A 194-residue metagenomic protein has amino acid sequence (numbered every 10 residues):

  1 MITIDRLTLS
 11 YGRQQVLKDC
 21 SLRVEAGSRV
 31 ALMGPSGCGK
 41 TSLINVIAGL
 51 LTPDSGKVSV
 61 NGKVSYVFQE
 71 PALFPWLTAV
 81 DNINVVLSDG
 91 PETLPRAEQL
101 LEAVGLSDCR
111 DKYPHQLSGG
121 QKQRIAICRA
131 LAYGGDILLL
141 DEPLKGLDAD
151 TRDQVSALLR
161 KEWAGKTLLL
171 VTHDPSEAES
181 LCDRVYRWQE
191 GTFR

Functional and structural regions predicted by a protein language model:
M33-P35: The feature captures the beta-strand-to-loop junction immediately N-terminal to the Walker
A48: Helix-to-loop junction immediately C-terminal to a conserved catalytic motif
L94-C109, L159: Conserved ABC ATPase "signature" region
Y113-L117, Q121: Conserved ABC ATPase signature
A132-D136: A short, proline-enriched helix->beta-strand linker immediately N-terminal to the Walker B motif in ABC-type P-loop
L138-E142: Catalytic Walker B motif of ABC-type/P-loop ATPase nucleotide-binding domains
A149-T151: Helix N-cap at the start of a conserved alpha-helix in ABC-type nucleotide-binding domains
